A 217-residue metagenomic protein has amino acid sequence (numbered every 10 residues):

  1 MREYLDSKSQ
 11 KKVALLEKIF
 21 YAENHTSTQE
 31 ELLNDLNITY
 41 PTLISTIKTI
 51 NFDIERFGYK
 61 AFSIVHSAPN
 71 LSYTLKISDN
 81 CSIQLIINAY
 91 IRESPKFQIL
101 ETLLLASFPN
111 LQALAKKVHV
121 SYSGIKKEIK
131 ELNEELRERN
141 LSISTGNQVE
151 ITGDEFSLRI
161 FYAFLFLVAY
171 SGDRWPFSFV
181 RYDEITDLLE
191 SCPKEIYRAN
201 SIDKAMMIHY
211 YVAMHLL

Functional and structural regions predicted by a protein language model:
M1-L217: A cross-family "folded-core" feature that marks the main globular domain of proteins
